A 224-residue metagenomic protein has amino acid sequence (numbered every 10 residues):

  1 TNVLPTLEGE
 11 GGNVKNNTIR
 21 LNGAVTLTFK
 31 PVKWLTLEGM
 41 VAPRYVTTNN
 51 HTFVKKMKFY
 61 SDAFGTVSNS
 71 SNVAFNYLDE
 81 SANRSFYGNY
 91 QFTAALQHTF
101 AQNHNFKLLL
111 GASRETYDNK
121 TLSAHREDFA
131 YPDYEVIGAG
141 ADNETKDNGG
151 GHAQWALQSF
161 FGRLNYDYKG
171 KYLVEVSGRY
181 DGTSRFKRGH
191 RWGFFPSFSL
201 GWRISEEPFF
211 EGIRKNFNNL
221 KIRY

Functional and structural regions predicted by a protein language model:
T1-L7, K55-N76, D118-N148: Surface-exposed loop/turn segments flanking beta-strands in extracellular/periplasmic regions
L4-T52, L78-T99, N105-K107, N119-T121 (+2 more regions): Outer-membrane beta-barrel transmembrane strands
W34, T99-F106, K171, S205-I222: Short loop/turn motifs that connect adjacent beta-strands in outer-membrane beta-barrel proteins
M40-A42, L109-S113, S177-R179, S199 (+1 more regions): Transmembrane beta-strands of outer-membrane beta-barrel proteins
P43-A63, R114-F129, F186-H190, G212: Outer-membrane beta-barrel and related beta-rich outer-membrane complex signature in Gram-negative bacteria
Y117, G201-E207: Short, basic alpha-helical nucleic acid-contact segments in DNA-binding proteins and DNA transaction factors
I137-G138, G189, F195: Outer-membrane beta-barrel domain signature, especially the mid-to-C-terminal portions of large Gram-negative OMP
F194-W202: Feature captures outer-membrane beta-barrel proteins of Gram-negative bacteria and organelles
